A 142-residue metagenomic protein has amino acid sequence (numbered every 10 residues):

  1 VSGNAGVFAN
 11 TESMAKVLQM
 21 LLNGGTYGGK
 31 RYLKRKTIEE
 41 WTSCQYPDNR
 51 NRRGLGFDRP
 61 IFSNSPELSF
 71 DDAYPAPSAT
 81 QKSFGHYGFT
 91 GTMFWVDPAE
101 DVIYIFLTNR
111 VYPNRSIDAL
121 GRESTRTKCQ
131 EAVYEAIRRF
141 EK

Functional and structural regions predicted by a protein language model:
V1-A9, S43-V102, Y134, R139-K142: Active-site Gly/Thr loop motif
N4-V7, R31, A119: Hydrophobic alpha-helical scaffolding
F8-E12, Y32, S124: Soluble non-cytosolic domains of exported or imported proteins
N10-G24, D101-F106: Alpha-helical scaffold elements that line and support the substrate/ligand-binding pocket of soluble hydrolases
T11-L18, K34-E39, G54: A general structural signal for well-ordered alpha-helical packing
N23-Y27, K36-R50, F62, N114-K142: Short, gly/Ser/Thr-rich active-site loops of penicillin-recognizing serine hydrolases
R52, L68-S69, L107, S116-D118: Short conserved micro-motifs at the rims of enzyme active sites and ligand-binding pockets
F94-W95, D101-R110, N114-S116: Short, well-ordered beta-strand elements
